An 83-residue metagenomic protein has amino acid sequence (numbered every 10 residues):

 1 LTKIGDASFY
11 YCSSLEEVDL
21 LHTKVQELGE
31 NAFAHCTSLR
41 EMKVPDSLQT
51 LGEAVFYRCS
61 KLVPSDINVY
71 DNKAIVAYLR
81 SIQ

Functional and structural regions predicted by a protein language model:
L1-K3, S13-E27, T37-T50, S60-Q83: Structural signature of tandem-repeat unit edges
G5-Y10, G29-A32, G52-V55: Consensus positions within tandem repeat domains that build extended binding/scaffold surfaces
